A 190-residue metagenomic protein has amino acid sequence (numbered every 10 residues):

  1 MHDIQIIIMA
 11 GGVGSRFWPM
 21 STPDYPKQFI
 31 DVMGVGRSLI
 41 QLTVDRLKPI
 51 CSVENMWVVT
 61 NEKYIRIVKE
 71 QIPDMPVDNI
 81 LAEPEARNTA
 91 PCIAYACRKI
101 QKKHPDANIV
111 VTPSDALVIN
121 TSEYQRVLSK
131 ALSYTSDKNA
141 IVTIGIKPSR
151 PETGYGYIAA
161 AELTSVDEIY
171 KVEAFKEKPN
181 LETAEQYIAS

Functional and structural regions predicted by a protein language model:
M1-I8, R16-P19, P23, G34-P113 (+2 more regions): Conserved N-terminal catalytic core of the sugar/cofactor nucleotidyltransferase
I7-A10, R150-E152: Short glycine- and Lys/Arg-enriched binding-loop motifs that mark or flank ligand-binding interfaces
D24-I30: Short alpha-helical oligomerization interface
F29, I80, I141-T143: Conserved beta-strand scaffold positions in the cores of enzyme catalytic domains, especially in NTP/NDP-utilizing
D31, A82, A174-E177: Structural signal for conserved beta-strand scaffold positions within catalytic alpha/beta enzyme cores
T121-S190: Conserved core of the sugar-phosphate nucleotidyltransferase
